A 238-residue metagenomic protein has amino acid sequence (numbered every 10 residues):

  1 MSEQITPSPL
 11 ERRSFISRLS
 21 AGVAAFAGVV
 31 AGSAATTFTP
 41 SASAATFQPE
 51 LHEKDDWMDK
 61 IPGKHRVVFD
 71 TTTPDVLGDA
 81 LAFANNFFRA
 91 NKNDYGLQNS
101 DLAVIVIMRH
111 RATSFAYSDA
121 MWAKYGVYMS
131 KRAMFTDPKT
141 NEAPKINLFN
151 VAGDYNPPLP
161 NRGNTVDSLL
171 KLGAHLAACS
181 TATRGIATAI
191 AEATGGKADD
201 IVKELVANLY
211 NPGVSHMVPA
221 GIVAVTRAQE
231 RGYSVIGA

Functional and structural regions predicted by a protein language model:
M1-E11: N-terminal secretory signal peptides
L10-T37: N-terminal export leaders
V30-H65: C-terminal segment of N-terminal export signals and the immediately downstream linker at the start of the mature
P74-V76, H110-F115, L176, T181-I186 (+1 more regions): Solvent-exposed loop/turn segments at secondary-structure junctions within structured extracellular/periplasmic domains
G78-L97: Histidine-anchored nucleotide/phosphate-binding helix
L97-M121: Acidic helix-start/capping segments at beta-turn-to-alpha-helix junctions
G126-V151: A glycine-rich helix N-cap at a beta->alpha junction
A191-A238: Glycine-rich, aromatic-bearing surface loops/beta-hairpins
